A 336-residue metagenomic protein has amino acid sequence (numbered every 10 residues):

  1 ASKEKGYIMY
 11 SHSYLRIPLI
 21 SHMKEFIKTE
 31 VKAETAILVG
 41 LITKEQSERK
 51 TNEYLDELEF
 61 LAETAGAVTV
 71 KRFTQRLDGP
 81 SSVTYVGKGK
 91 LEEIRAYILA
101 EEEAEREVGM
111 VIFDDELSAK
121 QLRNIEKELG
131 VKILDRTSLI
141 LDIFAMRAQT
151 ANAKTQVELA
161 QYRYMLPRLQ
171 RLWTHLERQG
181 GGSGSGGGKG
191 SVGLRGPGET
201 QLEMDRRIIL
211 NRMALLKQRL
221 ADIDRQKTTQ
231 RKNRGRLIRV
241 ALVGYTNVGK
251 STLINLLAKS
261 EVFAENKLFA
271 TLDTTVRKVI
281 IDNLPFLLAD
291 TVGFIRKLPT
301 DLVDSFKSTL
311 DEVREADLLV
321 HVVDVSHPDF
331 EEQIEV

Functional and structural regions predicted by a protein language model:
G6-D142: N-terminal accessory targeting/assembly segments
E30-V31, L99-E105, K278-D282, L287 (+2 more regions): Conserved catalytic network of the ASCE P-loop NTPase/AAA+ motor domain
E45-R49, P80-V83, R147-A151, E261-F263 (+2 more regions): Flexible beta-alpha connector loops of hexameric P-loop NTPases
L58, V111, Y162, I209 (+5 more regions): Residue-level signature of catalytic and energy-coupling elements of molecular machines, predominantly ATP/GTP-dependent
L61, A119-K127, K307-V336: Conserved C-terminal guanine-recognition region of P-loop GTPase G domains, centered on the G4
S138-V157: Short alpha-helix plus adjacent loop in nuclease-associated cores
S183-N211, L215-T300: Conserved G1/Walker A P-loop phosphate-binding module
